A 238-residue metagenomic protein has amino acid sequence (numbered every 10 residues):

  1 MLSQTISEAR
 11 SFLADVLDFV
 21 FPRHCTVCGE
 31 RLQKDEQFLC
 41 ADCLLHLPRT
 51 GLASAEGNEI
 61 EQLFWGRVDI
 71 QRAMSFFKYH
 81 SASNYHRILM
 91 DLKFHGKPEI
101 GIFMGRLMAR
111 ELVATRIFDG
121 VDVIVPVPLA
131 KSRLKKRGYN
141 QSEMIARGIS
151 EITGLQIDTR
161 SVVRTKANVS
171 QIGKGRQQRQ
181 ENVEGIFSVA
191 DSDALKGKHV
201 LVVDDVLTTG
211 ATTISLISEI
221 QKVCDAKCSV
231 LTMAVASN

Functional and structural regions predicted by a protein language model:
M1-V203, T208-N238: Glycine-rich phosphate/pyrophosphate-handling loop used in enzymes and phosphotransfer proteins
